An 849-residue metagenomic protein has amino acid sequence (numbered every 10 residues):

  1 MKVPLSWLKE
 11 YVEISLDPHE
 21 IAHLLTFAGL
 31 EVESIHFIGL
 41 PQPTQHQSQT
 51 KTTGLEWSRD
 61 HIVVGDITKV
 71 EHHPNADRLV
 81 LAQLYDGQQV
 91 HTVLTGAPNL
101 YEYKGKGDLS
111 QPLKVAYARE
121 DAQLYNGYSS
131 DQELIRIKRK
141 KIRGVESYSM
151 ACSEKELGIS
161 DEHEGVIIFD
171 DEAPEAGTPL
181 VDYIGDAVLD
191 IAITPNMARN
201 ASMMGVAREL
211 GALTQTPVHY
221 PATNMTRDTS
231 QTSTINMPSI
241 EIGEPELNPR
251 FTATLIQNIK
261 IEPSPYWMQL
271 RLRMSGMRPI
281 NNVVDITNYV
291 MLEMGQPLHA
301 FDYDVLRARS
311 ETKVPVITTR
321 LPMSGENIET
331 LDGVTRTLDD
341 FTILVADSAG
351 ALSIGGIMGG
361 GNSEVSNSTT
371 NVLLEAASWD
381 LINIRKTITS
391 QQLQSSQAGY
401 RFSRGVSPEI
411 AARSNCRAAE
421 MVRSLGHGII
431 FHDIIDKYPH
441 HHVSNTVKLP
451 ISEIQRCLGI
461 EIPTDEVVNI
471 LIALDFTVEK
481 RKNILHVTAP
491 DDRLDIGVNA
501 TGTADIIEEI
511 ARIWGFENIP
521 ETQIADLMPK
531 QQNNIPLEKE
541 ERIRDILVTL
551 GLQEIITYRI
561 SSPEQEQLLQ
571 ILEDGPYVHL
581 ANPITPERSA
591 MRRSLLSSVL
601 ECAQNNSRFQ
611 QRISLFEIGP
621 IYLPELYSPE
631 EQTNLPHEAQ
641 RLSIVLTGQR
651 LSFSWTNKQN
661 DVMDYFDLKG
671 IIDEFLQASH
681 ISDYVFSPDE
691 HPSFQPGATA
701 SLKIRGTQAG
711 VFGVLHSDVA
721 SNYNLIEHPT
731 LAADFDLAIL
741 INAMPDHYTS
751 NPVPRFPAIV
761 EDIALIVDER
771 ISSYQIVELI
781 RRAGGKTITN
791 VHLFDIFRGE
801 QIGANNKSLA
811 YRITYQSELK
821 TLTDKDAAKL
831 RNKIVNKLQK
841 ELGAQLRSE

Functional and structural regions predicted by a protein language model:
M1-R227, L373, T389-S390, R401 (+3 more regions): Phosphate-backbone binding interfaces of nucleic-acid-interacting proteins
K2, A473-F476, K480, H486 (+4 more regions): A carboxyl-terminal module marker
H23-A28, T52-G54, V80, T214 (+1 more regions): Glycine/proline-enriched, intrinsically flexible loops and inter-domain linkers
T50-T53, V63-L94, L270, T287-N362: Conserved mixed alpha/beta core segments that line enzyme active sites in large multi-domain catalysts
V70-H72, I137-K140, T318-M358, N362-V365 (+6 more regions): Class II aminoacyl-tRNA synthetase-like tRNA-binding/catalytic domains
R143-C152, G177-P179, Y183, A187 (+3 more regions): Mobile "lid/hinge" segments at catalytic clefts and subdomain interfaces of large enzymes
G205, V447-F616, T814-Q816, L822 (+1 more regions): Extended, well-folded interaction surfaces typified by the phenylalanyl-tRNA synthetase beta subunit core
A212-I242, G426-I454, E461, I506: Terminal amphipathic helices with adjacent charged low-complexity linkers/tails
